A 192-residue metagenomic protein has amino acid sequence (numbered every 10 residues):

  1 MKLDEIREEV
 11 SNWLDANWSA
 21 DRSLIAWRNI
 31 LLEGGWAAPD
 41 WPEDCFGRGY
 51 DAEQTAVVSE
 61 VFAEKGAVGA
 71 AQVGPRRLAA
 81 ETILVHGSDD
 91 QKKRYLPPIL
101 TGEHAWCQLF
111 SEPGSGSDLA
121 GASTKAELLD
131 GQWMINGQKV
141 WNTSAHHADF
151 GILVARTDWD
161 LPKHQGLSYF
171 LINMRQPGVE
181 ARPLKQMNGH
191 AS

Functional and structural regions predicted by a protein language model:
M1-G74, L78, Q91-P98, A105: Amphipathic, small/basic residue-rich leader segments at the start of a protein or domain
D44, F110-S115, V140-W141, L184-N188: Short, solvent-exposed loop/turn elements at beta->coil junctions and helix N-caps that rim active or binding pockets
G102-F110: A short, Trp-centered hydrophobic/proline-enriched beta-strand micro-motif
S115-D118, W133: Hydrophobic, small-residue-rich alpha-helical packing segments that form membrane-like cores
G121, R175-S192: Flexible, small-/acidic-enriched active-site or ligand-binding loops
T124-E127: A structural signal for short hydrophobic beta-strand segments in well-ordered beta-sheet cores
Q132, N136-R182: A short core secondary-structure module
